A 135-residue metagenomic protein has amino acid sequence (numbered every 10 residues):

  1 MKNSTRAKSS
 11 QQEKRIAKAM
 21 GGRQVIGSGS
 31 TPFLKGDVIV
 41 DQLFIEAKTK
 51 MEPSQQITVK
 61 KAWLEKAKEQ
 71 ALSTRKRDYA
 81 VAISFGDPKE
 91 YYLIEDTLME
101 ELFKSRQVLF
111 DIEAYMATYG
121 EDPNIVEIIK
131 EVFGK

Functional and structural regions predicted by a protein language model:
M1-K135: Catalytic phosphate/metal-binding cores of nucleic-acid and nucleotide-processing enzymes, i.e., regions that mediate
